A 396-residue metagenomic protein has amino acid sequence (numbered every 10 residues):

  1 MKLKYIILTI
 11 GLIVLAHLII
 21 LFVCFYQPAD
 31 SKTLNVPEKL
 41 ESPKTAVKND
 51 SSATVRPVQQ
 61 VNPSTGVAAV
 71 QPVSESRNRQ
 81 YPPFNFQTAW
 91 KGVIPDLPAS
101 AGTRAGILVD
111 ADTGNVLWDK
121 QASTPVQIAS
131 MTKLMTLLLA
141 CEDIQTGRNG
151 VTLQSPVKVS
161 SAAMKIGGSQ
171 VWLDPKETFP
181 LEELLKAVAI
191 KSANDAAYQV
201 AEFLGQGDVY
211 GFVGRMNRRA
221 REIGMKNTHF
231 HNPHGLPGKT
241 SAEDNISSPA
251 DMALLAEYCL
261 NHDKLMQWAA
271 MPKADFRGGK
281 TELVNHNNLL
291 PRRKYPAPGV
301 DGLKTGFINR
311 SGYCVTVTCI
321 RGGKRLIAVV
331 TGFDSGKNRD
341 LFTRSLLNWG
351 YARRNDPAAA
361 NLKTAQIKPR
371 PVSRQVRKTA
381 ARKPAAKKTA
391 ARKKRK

Functional and structural regions predicted by a protein language model:
M1-L12: N-terminal Sec-pathway targeting helices
K4-I6, D30-E41, K48, R56-N62 (+5 more regions): Penicillin-recognizing serine hydrolase domain
I13-C24: Hydrophobic alpha-helical membrane-insertion segments, chiefly the h-region of N-terminal signal peptides
G114, Q127-K158, M252: Active-site SXXK
N115-V116, R325: Hydrophobic "anchor" residues
T146-L173, N217, A274-G278: Short, glycine/proline-biased beta-turn/loop segments that scaffold the active-site neighborhood
M164-Y198, E282-D301: Conserved catalytic neighborhood of penicillin-recognizing serine enzymes
K383-K396: Long, low-complexity, intrinsically disordered segments
